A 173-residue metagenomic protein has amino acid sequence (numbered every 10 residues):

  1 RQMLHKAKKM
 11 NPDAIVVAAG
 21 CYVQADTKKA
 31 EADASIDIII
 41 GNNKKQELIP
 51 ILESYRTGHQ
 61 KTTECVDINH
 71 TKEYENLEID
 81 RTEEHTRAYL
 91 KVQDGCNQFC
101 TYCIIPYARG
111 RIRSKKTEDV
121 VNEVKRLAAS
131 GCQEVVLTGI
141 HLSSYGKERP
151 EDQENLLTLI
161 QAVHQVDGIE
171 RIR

Functional and structural regions predicted by a protein language model:
R1-Y145, Q161: Proteins enriched for Cys/Gly/acidic motifs involved in redox and nucleic-acid/cofactor modification
D152-I172: Alpha-helix-loop-beta-strand connector modules within alpha/beta enzyme cores
